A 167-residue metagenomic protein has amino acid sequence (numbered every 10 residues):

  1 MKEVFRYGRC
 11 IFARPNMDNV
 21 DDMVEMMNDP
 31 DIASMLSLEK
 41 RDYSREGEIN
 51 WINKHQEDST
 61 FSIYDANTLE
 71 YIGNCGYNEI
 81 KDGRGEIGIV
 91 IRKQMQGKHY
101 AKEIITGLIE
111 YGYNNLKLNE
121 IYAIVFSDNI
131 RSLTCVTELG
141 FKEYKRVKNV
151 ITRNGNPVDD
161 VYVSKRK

Functional and structural regions predicted by a protein language model:
M1-D29, D58-T60, Y64-K167: Acyl-donor (CoA/ACP) binding surface of acyl/acetyltransferases
D31-W51: Conserved GNAT-fold acetyl-CoA-binding loop/helix
R45-D58, I130: Short, solvent-exposed helix-to-loop capping segments enriched in aromatics
